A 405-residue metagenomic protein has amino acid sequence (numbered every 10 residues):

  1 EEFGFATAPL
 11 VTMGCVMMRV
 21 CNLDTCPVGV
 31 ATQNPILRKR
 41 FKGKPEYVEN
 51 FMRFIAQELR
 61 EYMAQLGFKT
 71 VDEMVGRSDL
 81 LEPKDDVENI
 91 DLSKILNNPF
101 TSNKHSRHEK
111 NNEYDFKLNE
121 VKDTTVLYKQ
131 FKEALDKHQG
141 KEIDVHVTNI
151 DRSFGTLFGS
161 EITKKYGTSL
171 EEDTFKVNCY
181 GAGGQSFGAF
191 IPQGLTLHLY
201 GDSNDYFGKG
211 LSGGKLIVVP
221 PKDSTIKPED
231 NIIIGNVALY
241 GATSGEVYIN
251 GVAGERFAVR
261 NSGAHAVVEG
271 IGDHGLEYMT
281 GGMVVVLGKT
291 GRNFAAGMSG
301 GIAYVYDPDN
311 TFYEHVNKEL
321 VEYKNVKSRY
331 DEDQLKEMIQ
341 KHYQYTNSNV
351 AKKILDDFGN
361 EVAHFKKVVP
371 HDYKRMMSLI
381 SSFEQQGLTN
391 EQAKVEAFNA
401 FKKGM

Functional and structural regions predicted by a protein language model:
E1-L37, Y306, T311: Flexible glycine/proline-rich, aromatic-decorated loop/lid segments
P9, S78-D79: Glycine-rich beta-alpha junction loops
I36-L66, V75-S78, N97-M405: Long, distal/terminal scaffolding or interaction modules with repetitive or compositionally biased sequence
L81-K84: Compact, charge-rich alpha-helical regulatory domains located at protein termini
V87-E88: Flexible, disordered linker segments and immediate boundary regions flanking tandem C2H2 zinc-finger modules
